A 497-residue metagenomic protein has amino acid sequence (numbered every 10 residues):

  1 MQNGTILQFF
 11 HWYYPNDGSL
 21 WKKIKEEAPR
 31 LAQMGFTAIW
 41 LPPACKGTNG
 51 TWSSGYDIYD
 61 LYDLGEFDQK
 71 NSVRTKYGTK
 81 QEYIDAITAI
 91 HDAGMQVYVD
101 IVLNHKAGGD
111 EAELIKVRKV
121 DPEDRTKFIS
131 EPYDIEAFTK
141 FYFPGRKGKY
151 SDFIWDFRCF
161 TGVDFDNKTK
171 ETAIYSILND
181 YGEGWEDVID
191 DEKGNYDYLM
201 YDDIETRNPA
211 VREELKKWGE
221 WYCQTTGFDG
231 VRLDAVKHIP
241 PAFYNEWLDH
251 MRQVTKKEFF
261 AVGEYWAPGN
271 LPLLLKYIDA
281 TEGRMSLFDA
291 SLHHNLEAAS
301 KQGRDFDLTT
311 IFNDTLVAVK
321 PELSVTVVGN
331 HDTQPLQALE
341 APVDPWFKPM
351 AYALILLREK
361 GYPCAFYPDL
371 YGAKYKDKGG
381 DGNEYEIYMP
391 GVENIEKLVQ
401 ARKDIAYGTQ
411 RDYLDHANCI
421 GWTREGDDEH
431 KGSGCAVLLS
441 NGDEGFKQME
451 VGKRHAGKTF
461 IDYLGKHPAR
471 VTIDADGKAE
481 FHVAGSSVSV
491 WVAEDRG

Functional and structural regions predicted by a protein language model:
Q2-G4, E26-A32, F36, C45 (+6 more regions): Active-site-proximal helices and loops of the catalytic beta/alpha 8
Q8-S19, I58-K80, D197-R212, D229-H238 (+2 more regions): The substrate-binding groove and active-site-proximal loops of carbohydrate-active enzymes, especially glycoside
L20, E82, F243-Y244: Residues at alpha-helix caps and immediate loop-helix transition turns in enzyme cores, especially N- and C-cap
T75-G109: Substrate-binding cleft of carbohydrate-active enzyme catalytic domains
K119-N195: Core domains of carbohydrate- and sulfate-ester-processing enzymes
G182-T225, V236: Active-site-adjacent "subsite" loops/lids of carbohydrate-active enzymes
